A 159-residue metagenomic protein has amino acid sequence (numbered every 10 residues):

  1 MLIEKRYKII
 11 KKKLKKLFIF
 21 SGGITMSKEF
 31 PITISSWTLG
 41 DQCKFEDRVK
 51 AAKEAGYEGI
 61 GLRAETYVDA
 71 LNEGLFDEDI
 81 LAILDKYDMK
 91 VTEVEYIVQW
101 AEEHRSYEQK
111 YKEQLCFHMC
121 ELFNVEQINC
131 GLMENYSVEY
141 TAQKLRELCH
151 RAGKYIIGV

Functional and structural regions predicted by a protein language model:
K5-T25: Short, Lys/Arg-enriched N-terminal segments with co-localized hydrophobic residues within the first ~10-30 amino acids
F30-S36, I60-L62, V91-Y96, I128-C130 (+1 more regions): Hydrophobic faces of well-ordered beta-strands that scaffold small-molecule active sites in alpha/beta enzyme cores
I34, A52, I60, L84 (+1 more regions): Conserved, mostly hydrophobic/aromatic
S36-Q42: Short polar catalytic/cofactor-binding loops
C43-E46, I83-K86, K90, A101-V159: Active-site acidic/histidine proton-transfer and metal-coordination neighborhood in alpha/beta enzyme cores
E46-E65, F123-N124: Catalytic domains of carbohydrate-active enzymes, especially glycoside hydrolases
G61-L81, D85, N135: Glycine-rich, proline-tolerant flexible connector loops at the mouths of alpha/beta enzymes
T66-V68, Q99-H104: A short acidic, helix-capping loop that chelates divalent metal ions and anchors anionic groups
